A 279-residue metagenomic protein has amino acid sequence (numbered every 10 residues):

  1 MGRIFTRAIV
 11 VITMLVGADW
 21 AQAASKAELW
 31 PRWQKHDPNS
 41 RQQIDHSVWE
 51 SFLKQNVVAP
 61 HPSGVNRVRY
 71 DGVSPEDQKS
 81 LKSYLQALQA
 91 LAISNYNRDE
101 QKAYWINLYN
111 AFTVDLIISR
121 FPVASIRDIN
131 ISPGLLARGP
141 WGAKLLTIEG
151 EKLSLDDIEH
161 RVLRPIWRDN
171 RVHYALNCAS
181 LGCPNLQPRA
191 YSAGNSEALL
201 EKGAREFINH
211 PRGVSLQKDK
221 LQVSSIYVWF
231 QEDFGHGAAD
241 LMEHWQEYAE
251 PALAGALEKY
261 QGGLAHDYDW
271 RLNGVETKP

Functional and structural regions predicted by a protein language model:
M1-I9: Bacterial N-terminal signal peptides that target proteins for export
A8-G17: Bacterial N-terminal signal peptides
D19-A23: Sec/Tat signal peptide C-region and signal peptidase I cleavage site
A24-P279: Interaction/scaffold regions that mediate signaling and macromolecular assembly across diverse proteins
